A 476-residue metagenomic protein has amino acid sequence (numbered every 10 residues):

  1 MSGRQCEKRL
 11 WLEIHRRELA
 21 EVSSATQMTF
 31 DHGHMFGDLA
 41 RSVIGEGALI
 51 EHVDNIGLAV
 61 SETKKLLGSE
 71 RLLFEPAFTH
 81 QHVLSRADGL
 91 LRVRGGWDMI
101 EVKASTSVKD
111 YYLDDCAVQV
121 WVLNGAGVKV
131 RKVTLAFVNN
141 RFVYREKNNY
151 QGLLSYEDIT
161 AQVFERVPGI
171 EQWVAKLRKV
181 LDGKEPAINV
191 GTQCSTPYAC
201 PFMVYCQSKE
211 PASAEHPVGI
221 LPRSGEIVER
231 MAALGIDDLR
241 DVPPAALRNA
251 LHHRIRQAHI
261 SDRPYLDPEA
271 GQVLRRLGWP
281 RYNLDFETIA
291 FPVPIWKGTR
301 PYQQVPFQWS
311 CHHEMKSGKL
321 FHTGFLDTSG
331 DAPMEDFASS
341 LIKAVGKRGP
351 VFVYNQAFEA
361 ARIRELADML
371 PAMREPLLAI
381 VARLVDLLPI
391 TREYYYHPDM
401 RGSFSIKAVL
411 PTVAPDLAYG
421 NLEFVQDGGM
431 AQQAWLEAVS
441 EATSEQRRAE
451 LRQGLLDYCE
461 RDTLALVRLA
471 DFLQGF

Functional and structural regions predicted by a protein language model:
M1-G96, R223-H253, Q257-R263: Metal-dependent nuclease catalytic cores that hydrolyze phosphodiester bonds in DNA/RNA, characterized by
C6, G89, Q119, C200 (+5 more regions): A residue-level signal for conserved active-site and pocket-lining positions in enzyme catalytic cores
L19, S107-V108, F142-V143, K209 (+10 more regions): Flexible loop/turn segments at secondary-structure boundaries
M28-T29, F36, Y150-G278, Y282 (+1 more regions): Cys/His-rich finger/ribbon microdomains and the adjacent scaffold used for macromolecule binding/structural
V43, V122, A126, R230 (+10 more regions): Generic, well-ordered alpha-helical scaffold segments in large soluble proteins
I56, E70-P76, H80, L84-D88 (+4 more regions): Conserved DEDDh/DEDDy metal-dependent 3′-5′ exonuclease domain
F78, E269-K347: Conserved RNase H-like, two-metal-ion catalytic cores of nucleic-acid enzymes
R141, E146-E215, L234, V409-F476: Acidic, Mg2+-coordinating catalytic module of metal-dependent nucleases/exonucleases that use a two-metal-ion mechanism
